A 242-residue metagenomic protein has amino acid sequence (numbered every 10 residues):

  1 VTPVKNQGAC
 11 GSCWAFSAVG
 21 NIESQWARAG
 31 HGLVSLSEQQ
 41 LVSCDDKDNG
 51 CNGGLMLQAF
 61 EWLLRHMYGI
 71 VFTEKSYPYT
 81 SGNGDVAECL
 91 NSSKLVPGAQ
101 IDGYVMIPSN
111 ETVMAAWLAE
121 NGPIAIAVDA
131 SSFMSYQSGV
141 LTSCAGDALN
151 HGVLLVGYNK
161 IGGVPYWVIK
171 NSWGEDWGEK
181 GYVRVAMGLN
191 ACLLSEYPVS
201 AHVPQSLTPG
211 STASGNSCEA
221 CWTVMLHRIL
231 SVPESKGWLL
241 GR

Functional and structural regions predicted by a protein language model:
V1-G241: Catalytic-core signature of thiol
